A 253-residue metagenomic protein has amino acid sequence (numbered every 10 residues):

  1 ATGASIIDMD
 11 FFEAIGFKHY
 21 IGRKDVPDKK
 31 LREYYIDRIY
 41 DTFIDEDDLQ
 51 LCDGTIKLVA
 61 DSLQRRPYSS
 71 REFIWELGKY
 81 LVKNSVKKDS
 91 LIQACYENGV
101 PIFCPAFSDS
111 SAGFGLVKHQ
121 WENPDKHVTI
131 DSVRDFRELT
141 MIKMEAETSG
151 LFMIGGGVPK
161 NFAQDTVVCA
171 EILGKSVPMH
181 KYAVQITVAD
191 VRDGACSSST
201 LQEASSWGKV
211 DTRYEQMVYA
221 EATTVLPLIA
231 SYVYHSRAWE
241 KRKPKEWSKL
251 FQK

Functional and structural regions predicted by a protein language model:
A1, F103-F107, P124-C196: Glycine-rich anion-binding loop/nest that anchors nucleotide
A1-F17, I21-E46: Active-site histidine-anchored catalytic micro-motif
S5-M9, S110-S111, D190-D193: Short gly/pro/ser/thr-enriched loop/turn and capping motifs at secondary-structure boundaries
D10-G16, F114-K118, A163-T166, A195-S198: Short acidic, glycine/serine/threonine-rich loops at helix termini
E13-K24, Q120, V167-S176, E203: A glycine- and small-aliphatic-rich helix-loop capping segment at beta-alpha/alpha-beta transitions that lines
K18-R32, D125-I130, E203-K209: A polyampholytic, Gly/Pro-enriched intrinsically disordered region
D28-A112: Ligand-binding beta-strand-loop-alpha-helix segment within the catalytic cores of soluble metabolic enzymes
T148, V158, E171-K253: C-terminal functional extensions of proteins
